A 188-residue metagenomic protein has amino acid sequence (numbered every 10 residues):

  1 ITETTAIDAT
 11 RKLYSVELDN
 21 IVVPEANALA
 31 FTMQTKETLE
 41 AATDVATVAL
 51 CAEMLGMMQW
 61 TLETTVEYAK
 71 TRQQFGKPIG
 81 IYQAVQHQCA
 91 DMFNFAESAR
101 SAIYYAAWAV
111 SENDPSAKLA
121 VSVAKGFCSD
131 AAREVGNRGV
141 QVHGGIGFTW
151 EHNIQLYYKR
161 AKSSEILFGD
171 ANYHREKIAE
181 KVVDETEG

Functional and structural regions predicted by a protein language model:
I1-Q59, E63, E67, N172 (+1 more regions): FAD-binding core of flavoproteins
V16-L18, M58, C89, A99 (+2 more regions): Buried hydrophobic positions in well-ordered alpha/beta secondary-structure cores of metabolic enzymes
A46, C51-G80, H87-Q88, M92-A96: Oxyanion-binding "anion nests"
E53, A84-N94, S98, V123-D130 (+1 more regions): DHp/HisKA dimerization-phosphoacceptor four-helix bundle of two-component histidine kinases and homologous
V66, K70-K77, F93-F127, V140-Q141 (+1 more regions): C-terminal helix-coil-helix/basic helical segment that borders enzyme active sites and/or dimer interfaces and provides
W108, S116, A132-Y158: A glycine-biased, small/acidic residue-tolerant capping/turn segment at secondary-structure junctions
I146-G188: Glycine-rich phosphate/cofactor-binding loops in nucleotide/flavin-utilizing enzymes
